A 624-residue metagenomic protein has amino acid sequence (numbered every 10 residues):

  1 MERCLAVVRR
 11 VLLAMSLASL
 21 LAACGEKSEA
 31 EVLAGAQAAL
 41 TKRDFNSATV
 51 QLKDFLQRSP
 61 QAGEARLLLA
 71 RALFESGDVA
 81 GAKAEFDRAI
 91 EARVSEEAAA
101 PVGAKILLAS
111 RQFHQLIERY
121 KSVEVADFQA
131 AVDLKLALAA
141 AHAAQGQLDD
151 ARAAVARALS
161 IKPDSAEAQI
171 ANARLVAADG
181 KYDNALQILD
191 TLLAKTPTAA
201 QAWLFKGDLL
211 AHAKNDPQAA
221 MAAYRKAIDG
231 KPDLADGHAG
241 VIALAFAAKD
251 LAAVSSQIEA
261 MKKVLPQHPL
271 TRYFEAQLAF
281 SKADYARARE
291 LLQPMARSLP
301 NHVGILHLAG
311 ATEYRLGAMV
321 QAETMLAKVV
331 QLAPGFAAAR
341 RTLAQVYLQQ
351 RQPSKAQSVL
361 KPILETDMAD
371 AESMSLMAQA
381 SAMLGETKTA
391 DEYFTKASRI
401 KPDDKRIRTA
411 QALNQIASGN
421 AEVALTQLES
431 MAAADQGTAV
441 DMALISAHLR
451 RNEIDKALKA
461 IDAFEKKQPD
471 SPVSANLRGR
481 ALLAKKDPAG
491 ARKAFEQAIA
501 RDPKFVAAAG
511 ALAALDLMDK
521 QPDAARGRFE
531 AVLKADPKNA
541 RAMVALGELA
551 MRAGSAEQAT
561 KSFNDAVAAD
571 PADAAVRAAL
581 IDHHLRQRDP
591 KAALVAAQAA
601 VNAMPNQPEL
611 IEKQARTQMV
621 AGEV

Functional and structural regions predicted by a protein language model:
M1-L13: Bacterial N-terminal signal peptides that target proteins for export
L13-L17, C24-V624: Alpha-solenoid helical repeat scaffolds
